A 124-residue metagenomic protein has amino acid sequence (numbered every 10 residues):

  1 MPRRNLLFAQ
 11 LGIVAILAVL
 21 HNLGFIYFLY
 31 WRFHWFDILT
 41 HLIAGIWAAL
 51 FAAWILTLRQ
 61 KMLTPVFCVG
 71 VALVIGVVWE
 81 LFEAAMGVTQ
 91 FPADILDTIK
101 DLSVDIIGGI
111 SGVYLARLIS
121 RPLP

Functional and structural regions predicted by a protein language model:
M1-D97, I106-P124: Bulky hydrophobic segments
D101: Divalent-cation-assisted or electrostatically stabilized phosphate/pyrophosphate-binding catalytic cores
